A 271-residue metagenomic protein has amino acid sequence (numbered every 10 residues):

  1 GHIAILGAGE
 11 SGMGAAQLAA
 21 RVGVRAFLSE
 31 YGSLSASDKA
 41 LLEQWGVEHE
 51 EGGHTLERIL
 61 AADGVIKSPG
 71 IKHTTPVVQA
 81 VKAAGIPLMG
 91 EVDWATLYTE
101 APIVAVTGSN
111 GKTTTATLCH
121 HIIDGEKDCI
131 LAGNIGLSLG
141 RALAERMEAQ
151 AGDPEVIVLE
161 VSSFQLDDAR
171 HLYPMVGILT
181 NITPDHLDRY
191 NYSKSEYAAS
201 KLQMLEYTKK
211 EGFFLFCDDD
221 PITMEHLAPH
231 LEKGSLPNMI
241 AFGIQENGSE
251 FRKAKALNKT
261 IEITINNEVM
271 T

Functional and structural regions predicted by a protein language model:
G1, L6-A8, A40, S68 (+2 more regions): Adenine nucleotide phosphate-binding catalytic loops in nucleotide-utilizing enzymes
G1-G90, W94: N-terminal leader/targeting and accessory segments in enzymes
G7, E51, G108, N181 (+3 more regions): Pocket-edge structural micro-motifs
G9, Y31-G32, I135, D219-D220 (+1 more regions): Residues in the short beta-alpha loop(s) of Rossmann-like NAD(P)-binding domains
S11, S29, S68, S109 (+2 more regions): Short linear Ser/Thr-Pro motifs
M13, G111, T271: Short glycine/threonine-rich catalytic loop with a Thr-x-Gly-x-Asp
R25-E30, I130-L131, V158, A241: Short beta-strand "acidic-cap" motif of Rossmann-like dinucleotide-binding folds
E57-L60, P69-D218, I222-P237: Phosphate-binding loop of NTP-binding sites
